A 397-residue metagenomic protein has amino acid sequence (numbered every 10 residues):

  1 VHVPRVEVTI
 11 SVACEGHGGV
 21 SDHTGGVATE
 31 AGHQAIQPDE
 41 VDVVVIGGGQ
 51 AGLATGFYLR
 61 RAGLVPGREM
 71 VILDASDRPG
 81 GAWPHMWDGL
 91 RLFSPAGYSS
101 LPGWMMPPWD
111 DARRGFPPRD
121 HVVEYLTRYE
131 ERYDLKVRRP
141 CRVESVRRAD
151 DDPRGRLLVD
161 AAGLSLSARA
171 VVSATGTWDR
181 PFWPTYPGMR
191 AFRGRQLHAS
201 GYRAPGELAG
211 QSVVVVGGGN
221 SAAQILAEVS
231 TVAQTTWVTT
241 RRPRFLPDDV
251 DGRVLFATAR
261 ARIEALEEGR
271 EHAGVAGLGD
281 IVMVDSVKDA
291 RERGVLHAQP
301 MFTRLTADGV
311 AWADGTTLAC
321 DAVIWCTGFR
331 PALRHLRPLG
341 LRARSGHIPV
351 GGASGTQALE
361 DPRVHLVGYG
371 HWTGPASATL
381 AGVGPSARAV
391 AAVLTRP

Functional and structural regions predicted by a protein language model:
C14, D22-S76, G81, G89 (+1 more regions): Flavin (primarily FAD) cofactor-binding/catalytic cores of flavoenzymes
R78-M106: Redox-cofactor-proximal catalytic regions of oxidoreductases
P108-A112: A short acidic, helix-capping loop that chelates divalent metal ions and anchors anionic groups
